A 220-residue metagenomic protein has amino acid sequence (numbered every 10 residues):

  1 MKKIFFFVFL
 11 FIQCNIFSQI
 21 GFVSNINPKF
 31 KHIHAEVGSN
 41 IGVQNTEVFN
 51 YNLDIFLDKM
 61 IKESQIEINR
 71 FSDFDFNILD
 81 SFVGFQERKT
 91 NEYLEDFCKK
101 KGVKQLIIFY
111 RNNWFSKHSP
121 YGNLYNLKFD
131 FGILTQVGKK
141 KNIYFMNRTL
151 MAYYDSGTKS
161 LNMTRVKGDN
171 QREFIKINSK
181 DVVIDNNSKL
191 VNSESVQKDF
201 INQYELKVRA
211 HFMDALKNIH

Functional and structural regions predicted by a protein language model:
K3-C14: Sec-dependent N-terminal signal peptides
I16-G84, E95-D96, K217-H220: A structural "domain/chain start" motif
G21-F22, E67-S72, G102-Y110, N162: A structural signal for short, well-ordered beta-strand segments and their strand-loop junctions that often border
G21-S24, V137-H220: C-terminal/domain-edge helix-coil "capping" segments
K29-H34, K117-S119, F174-K176: Short acidic/His/Gly/Ser-rich catalytic and metal-binding motifs that mark active-site loops of diverse hydrolases
F30-V48, N126-V137, D181-S193: A solvent-exposed, charged loop/short amphipathic helix patch at secondary-structure junctions
F49-L53, L57, T90-L94, F200 (+3 more regions): Stable alpha-helical elements in mature extracytoplasmic
E87-G157: Surface-exposed short loop/turn segments
